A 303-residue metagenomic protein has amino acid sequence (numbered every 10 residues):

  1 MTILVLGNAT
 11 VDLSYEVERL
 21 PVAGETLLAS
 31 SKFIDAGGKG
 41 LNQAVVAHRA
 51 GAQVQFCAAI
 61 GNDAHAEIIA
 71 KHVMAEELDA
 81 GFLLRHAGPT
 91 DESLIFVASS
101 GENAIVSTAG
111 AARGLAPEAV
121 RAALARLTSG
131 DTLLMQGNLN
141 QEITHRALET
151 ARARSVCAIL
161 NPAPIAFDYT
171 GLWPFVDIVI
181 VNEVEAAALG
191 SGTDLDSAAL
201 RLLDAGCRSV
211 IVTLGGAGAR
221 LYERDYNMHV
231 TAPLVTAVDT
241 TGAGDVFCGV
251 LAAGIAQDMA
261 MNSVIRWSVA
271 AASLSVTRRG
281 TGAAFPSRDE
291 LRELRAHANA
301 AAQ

Functional and structural regions predicted by a protein language model:
M1-A59, A64-K71, A75, A237-V238 (+1 more regions): Glycine-rich phosphate/adenosyl-contacting loop at the front of the ribokinase-like
A59, L83-A87, I95-T132, G137: Conserved phosphate-binding/catalytic loop of the ribokinase/pfkB sugar-kinase fold
H72-A87: A glycine-rich helix N-cap at a beta->alpha junction
L124-T128, W173-P174, D204: A short, aliphatic-rich alpha-helical micro-motif
T132-R201, A217-A219: Conserved beta-alpha-beta core of the PfkB/ribokinase-like small-molecule kinase fold
F167, L195-Q303: Conserved phosphate-binding/catalytic region of the ribokinase-like
